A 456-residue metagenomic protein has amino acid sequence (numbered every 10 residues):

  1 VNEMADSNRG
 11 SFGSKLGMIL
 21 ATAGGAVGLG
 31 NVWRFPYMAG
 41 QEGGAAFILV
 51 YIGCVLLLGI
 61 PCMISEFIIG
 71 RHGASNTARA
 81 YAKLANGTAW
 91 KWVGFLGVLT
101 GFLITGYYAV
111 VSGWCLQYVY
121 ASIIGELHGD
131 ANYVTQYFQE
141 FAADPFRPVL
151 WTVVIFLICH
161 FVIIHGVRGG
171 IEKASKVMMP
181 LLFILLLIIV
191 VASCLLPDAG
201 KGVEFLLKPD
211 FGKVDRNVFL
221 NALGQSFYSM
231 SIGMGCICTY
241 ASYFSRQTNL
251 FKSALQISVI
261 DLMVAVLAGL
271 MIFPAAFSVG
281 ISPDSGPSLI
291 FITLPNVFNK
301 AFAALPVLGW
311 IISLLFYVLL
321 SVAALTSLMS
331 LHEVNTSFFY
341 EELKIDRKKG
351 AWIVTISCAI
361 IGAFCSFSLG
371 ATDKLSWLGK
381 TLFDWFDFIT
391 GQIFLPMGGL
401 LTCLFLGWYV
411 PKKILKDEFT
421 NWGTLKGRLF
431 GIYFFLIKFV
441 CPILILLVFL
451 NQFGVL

Functional and structural regions predicted by a protein language model:
V1-W33, I60-F67, R71-L84, T88-F95 (+2 more regions): Membrane-interface "cap" regions at the ends of multi-pass membrane proteins
N2-A5, R79, S112-A143, Y243-Q247 (+6 more regions): Helix-loop-helix connectors at the membrane interface of multi-pass transporters/channels
N2-N8, F12, E172, K176-L325 (+1 more regions): Membrane-embedded translocation segments of transport machinery
D6-S11, Y37-E42, H72-L96, A109-R168 (+6 more regions): Inter-helical loop and helix-membrane interface segments of multi-pass membrane transporters/permeases
S11-T22, F47-V50, A89-F102, V149-I155 (+6 more regions): Select transmembrane alpha-helical segments in multipass membrane proteins
S14-C54, A241, K252-L255, V259-L262: Transmembrane helix-boundary motif of multi-pass solute transporters/channels
A39-S65, R147-P148, F394-G398: Extracellular loop-to-transmembrane helix junctions
T381-F405, K426-L456: A generic transmembrane alpha-helix motif of multi-pass inner-membrane proteins
